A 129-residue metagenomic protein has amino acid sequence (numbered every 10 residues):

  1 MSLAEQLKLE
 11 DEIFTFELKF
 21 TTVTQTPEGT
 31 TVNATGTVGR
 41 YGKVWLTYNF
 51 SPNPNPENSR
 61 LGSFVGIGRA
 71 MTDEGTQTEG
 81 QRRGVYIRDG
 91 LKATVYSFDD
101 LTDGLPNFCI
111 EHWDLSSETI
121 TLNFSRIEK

Functional and structural regions predicted by a protein language model:
M1-K129: Beta-strand-enriched cores of mature, soluble protein domains
